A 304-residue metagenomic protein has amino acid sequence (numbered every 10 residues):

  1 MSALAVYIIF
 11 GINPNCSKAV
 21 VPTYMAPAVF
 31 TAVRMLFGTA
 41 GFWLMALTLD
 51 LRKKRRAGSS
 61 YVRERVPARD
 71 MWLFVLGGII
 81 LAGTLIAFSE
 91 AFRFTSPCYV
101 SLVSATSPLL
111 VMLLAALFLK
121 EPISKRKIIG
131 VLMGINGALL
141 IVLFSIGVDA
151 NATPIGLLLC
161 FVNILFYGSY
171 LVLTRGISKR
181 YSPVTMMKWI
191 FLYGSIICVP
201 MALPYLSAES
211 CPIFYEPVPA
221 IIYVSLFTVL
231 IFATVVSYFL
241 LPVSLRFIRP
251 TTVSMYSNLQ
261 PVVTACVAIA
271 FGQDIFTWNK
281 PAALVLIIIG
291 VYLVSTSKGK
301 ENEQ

Functional and structural regions predicted by a protein language model:
M1, M35, D50, L143-F144 (+2 more regions): C-terminal-most transmembrane helix of multi-pass membrane proteins
M1-R34, I79, A87, D149-G176 (+2 more regions): Glycine-/small-residue-enriched transmembrane alpha-helix faces in small-molecule transporters and effluxers
M1-S2, A28-L49, M133-N136, I155-L159 (+2 more regions): Hydrophobic alpha-helical transmembrane segments of multi-pass integral membrane proteins, especially transporters
M1-V6, R55-A87, I155-N163, I213-V236 (+1 more regions): Loop-to-transmembrane-helix transition segments
I8-G11, N15, G78, A82 (+9 more regions): Hydrophobic/small/kink-forming positions within alpha-helical transmembrane segments of polytopic membrane proteins
V20, F30, R34, A91 (+9 more regions): Hydrophobic/aromatic residues within transmembrane alpha-helices of multi-pass small-molecule transporters
V33, A82, Y99-T106, L173-I196 (+1 more regions): Helix-helix packing/entry segments at the starts of transmembrane helices
F42, L114, I123-S145, C198 (+2 more regions): Hydrophobic transmembrane alpha-helices of multi-pass small-molecule transport proteins
